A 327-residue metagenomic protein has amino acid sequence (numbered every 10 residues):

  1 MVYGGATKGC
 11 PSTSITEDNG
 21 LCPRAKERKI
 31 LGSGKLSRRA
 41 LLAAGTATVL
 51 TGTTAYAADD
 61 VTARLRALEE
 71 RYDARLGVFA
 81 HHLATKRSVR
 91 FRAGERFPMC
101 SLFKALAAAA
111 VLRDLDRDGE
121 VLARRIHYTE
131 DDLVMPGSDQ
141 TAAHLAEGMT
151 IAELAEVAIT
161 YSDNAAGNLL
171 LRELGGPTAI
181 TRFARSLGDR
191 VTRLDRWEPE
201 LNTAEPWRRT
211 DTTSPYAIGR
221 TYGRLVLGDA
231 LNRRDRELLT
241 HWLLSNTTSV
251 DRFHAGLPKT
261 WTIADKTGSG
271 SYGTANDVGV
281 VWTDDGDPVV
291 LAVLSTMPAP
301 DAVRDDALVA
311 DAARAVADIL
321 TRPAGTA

Functional and structural regions predicted by a protein language model:
M1-L36, T46-L50: N-terminal secretory signal peptides
D18, R24-L42, D60-R66, E173 (+3 more regions): Structured C-terminal helix/loop/strand segments within mature extracytoplasmic catalytic/sensor domains
A44-G45, A55: Cleavable N-terminal signal peptides
T53-P98, A315-I319: Beta-lactamase-like hydrolase cores
D73-R75, R92-G94, L102, A123 (+3 more regions): Extracytoplasmic
K86, P98-Y128, L291: Active-site SXXK
L133-L169, P177: Conserved catalytic neighborhood of penicillin-recognizing serine enzymes
N168-L227: Mid-domain, small-residue-enriched loop/turn segments at the edges of structured enzyme/sensor domains
